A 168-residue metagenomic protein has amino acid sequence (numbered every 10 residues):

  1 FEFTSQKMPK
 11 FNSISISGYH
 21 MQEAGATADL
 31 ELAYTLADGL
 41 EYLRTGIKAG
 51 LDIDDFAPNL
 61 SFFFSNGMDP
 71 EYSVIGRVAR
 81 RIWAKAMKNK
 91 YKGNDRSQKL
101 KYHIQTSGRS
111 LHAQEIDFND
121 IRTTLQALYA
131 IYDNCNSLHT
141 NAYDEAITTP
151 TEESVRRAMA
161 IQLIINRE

Functional and structural regions predicted by a protein language model:
F1-G67, E71-Y72, K90, S97-H103 (+2 more regions): Catalytic alpha/beta active-site cores
G25-Y34, G67-V78, T106-D120, T148-R157: Short glycine/threonine-rich loop-to-helix capping motif typified by GTGT followed within a few residues by an Asp-Pro
R77-N89: K/E-rich alpha-helical interaction surfaces of small helical-bundle regulatory domains
W83, D133, I161: Conserved, mostly hydrophobic/aromatic
M87, Y91, Y132-C135, I165-E168: Alpha-helix capping/termination and helix-coil
D120-Q126: Short, acidic/polar
L125, N136-E168: Active-site or pore-adjacent capping/gating segments
